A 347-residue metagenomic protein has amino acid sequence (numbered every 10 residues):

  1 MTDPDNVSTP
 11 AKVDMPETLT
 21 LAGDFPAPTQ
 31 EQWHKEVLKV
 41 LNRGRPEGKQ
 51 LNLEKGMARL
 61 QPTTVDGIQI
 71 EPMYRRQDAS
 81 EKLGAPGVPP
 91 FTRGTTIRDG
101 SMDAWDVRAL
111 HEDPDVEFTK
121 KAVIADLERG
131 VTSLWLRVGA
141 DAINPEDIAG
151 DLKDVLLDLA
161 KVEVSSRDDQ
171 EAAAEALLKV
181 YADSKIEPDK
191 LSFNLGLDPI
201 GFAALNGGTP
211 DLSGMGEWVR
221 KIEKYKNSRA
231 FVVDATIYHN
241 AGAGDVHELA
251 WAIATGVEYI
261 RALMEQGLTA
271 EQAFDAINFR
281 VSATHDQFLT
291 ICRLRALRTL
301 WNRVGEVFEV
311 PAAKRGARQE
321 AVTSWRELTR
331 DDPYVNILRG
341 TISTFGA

Functional and structural regions predicted by a protein language model:
M1-D158, S165, A182-I186: Acidic/polar, glycine-rich intrinsically disordered N-terminal extensions of enzymes
L156-D158, V162-G346: Helix-rich catalytic cores of soluble enzyme domains
